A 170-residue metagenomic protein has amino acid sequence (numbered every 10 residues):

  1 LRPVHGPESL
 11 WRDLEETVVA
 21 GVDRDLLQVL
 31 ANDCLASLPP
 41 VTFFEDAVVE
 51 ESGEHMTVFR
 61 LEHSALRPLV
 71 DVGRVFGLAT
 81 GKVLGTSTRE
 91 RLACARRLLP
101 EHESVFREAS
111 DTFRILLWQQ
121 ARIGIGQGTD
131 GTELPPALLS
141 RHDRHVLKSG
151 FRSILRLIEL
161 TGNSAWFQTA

Functional and structural regions predicted by a protein language model:
L1-A20: Acidic/histidine-rich catalytic neighborhood
E16-A170: Conserved nucleotidyltransferase catalytic core and NTase-mimicking acidic/glycine-rich helix/loop elements in nucleic
